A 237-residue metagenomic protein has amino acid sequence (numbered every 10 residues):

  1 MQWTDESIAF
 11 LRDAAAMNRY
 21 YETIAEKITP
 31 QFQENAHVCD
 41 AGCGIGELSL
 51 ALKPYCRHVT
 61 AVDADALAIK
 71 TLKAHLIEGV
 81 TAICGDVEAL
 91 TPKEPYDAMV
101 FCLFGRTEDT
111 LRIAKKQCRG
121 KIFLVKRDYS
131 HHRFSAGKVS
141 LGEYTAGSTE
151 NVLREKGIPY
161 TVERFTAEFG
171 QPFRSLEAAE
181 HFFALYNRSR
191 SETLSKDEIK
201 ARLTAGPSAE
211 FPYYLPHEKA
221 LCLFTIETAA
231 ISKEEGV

Functional and structural regions predicted by a protein language model:
W3-Y20: Class I SAM-dependent methyltransferase Rossmann-like catalytic core, especially the SAM/SAH-binding loop
N18-N35: Conserved alpha-helix/loop element of class I SAM-dependent methyltransferases that forms part of the SAM/SAH-binding
N35-G44: Conserved class I S-adenosyl-L-methionine
I45-D86: Class I SAM-dependent methyltransferase SAM/SAH-binding core
E88, D97-L111: A short SAM/SAH-binding and catalytic strip from SAM-dependent methyltransferases
R119-H132: Conserved beta-strand signature within the Rossmann-like core of class I S-adenosyl-L-methionine
G142-G157, T161-E163: Short alpha-helix
R164-V237: Conserved Class I S-adenosyl-L-methionine
